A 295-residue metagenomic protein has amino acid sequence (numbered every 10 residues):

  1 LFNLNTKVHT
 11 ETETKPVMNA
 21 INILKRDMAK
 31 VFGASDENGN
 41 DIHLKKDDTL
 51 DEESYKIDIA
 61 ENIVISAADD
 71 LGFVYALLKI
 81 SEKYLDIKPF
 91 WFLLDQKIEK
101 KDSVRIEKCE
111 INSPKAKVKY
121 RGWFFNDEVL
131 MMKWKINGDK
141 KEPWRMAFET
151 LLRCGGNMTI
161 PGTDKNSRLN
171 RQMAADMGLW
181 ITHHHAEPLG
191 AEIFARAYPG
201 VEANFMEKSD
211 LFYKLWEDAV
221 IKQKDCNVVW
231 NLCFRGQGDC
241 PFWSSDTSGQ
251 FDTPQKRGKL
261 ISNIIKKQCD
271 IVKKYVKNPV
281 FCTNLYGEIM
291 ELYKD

Functional and structural regions predicted by a protein language model:
L1-K115: Contiguous, structured surface segment used for ligand recognition
L1-K15, V129-K133, G238-G249: Acidic/histidine-rich, surface-exposed loop or edge segments in extracytoplasmic proteins
G33, K100, V104-R105, R171 (+2 more regions): Gly/Pro-rich turn-and-neighbor structural signature
E61-D95, N166-A191, R196-K222: Hydrophobic or amphipathic alpha-helical targeting/insertion segments
K88-M158: An acidic-aromatic substrate-binding cleft motif
R121-F125, L152, M158-P161, I181-H184 (+2 more regions): Hydrophobic faces of well-ordered beta-strands that scaffold small-molecule active sites in alpha/beta enzyme cores
V129, D164-S167, E187-L189, G236-G238 (+1 more regions): Active-site-proximal loop/turn and secondary-structure-junction residues that shape catalytic pockets, frequently
D139-L169, M173-T182, D225: Catalytic domains of carbohydrate-active enzymes, especially glycoside hydrolases
